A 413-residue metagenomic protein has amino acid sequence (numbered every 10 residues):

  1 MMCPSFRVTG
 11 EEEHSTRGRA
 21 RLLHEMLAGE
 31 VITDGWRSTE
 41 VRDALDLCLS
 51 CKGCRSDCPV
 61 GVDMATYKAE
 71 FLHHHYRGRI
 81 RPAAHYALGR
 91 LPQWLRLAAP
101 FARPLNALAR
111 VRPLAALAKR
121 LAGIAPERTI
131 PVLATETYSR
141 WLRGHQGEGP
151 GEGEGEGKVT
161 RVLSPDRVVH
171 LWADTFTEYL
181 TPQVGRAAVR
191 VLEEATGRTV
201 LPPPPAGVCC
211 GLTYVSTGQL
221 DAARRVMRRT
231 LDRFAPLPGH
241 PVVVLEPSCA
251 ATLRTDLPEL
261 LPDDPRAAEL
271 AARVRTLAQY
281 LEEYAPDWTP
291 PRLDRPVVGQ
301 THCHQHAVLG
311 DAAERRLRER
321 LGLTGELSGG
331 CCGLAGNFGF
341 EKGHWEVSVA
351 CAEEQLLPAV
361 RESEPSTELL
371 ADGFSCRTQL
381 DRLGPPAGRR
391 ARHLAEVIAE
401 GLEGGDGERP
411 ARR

Functional and structural regions predicted by a protein language model:
M1-L47, T66, E70-I80, G89: Ferredoxin-type iron-sulfur electron-transfer modules and their immediate structural context
S15, T33-S50, V60, T177-V184 (+1 more regions): Secondary-structure capping and boundary motifs in well-ordered enzyme cores
A65-R413: Iron-sulfur cluster-binding electron-transfer modules in prokaryotic oxidoreductases
